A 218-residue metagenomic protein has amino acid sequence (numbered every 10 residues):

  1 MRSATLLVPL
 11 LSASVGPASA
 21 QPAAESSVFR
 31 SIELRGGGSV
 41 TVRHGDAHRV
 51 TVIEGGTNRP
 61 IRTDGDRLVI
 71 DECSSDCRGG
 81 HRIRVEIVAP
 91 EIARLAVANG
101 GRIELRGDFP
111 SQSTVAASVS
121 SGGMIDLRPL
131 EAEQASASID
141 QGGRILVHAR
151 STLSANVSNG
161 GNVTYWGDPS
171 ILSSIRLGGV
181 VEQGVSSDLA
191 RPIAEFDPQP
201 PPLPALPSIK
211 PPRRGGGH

Functional and structural regions predicted by a protein language model:
M1-L11, G16-H218: Intrinsically disordered, low-complexity terminal regions
